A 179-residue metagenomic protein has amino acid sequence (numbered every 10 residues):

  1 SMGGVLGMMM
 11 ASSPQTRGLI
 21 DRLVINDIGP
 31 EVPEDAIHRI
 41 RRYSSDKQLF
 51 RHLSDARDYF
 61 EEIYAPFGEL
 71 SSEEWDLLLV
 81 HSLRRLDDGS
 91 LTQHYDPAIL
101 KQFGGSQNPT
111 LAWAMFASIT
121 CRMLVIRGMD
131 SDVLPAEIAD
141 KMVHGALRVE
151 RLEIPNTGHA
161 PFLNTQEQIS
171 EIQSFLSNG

Functional and structural regions predicted by a protein language model:
S1-E34: Conserved hydrolase catalytic core segment
V5, N26-P66: Internal catalytic or translocation cores that form aromatic/hydrophobic pockets or channels for amphipathic metabolites
E34-R39, E137-I138, N164-Q166: Short aromatic-enriched loop/helix-cap "lid" or pocket-rim segments at secondary-structure transitions that line
R51-S106: Conserved alpha/beta-hydrolase catalytic His-Asp/Glu region
R84-H144: Conserved serine/cysteine hydrolase catalytic core
G145-H159: Catalytic histidine neighborhood in serine/cysteine hydrolases with alpha/beta-hydrolase-type architecture
T157-E167: Catalytic histidine-centered segment of alpha/beta-hydrolase-like enzymes
E171-G179: C-terminal alpha-helix
